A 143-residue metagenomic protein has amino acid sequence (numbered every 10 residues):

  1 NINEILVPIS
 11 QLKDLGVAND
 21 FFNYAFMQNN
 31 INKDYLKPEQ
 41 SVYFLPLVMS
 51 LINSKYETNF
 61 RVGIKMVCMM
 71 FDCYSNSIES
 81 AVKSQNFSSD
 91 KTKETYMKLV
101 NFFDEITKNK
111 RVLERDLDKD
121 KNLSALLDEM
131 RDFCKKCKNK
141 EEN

Functional and structural regions predicted by a protein language model:
N1-N143: Alpha-helical solenoid scaffolds in large eukaryotic transport, assembly, and signaling factors
